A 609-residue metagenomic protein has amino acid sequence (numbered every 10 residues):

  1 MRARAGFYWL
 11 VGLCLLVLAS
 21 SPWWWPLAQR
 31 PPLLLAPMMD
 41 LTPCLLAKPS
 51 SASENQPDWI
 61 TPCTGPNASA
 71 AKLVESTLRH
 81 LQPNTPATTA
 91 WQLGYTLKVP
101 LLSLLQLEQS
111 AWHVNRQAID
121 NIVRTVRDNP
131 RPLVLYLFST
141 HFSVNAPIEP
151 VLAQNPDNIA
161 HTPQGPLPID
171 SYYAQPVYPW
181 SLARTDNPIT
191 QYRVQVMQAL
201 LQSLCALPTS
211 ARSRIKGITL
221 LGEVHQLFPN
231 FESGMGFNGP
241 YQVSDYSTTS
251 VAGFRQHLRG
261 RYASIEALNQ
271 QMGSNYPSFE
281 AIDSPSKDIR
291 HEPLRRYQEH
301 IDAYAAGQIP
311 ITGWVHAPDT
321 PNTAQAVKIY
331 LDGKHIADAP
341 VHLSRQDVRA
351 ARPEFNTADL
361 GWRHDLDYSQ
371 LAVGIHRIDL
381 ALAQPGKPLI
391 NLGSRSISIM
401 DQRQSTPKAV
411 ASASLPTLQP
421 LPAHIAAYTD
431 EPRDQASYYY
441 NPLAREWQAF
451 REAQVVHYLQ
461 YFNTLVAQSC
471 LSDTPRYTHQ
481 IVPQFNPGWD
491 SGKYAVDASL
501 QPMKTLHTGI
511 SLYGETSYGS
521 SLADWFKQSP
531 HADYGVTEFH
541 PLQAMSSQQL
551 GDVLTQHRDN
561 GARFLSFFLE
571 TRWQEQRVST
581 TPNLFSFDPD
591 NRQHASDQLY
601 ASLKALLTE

Functional and structural regions predicted by a protein language model:
Y8-P22: Hydrophobic membrane-insertion alpha-helices, especially the h-region of bacterial N-terminal signal peptides
W23-K98: Boundary/entry segment of secreted carbohydrate-active catalytic domains
Q56-A71, K98-V114, A174-V196, Y440-V456 (+2 more regions): The substrate-binding groove and active-site-proximal loops of carbohydrate-active enzymes, especially glycoside
A70-Y173, T185-Q195, L201-A206, Y458-S469: Aromatic-lined substrate-binding rim segments of carbohydrate-active enzymes
T77-W91, I119-P130, P208, A495-K504 (+2 more regions): Acidic (Asp/Glu)-rich catalytic clusters
P132-V144, G222-E223, V482, M503-E609: Substrate-binding cleft of secreted/luminal carbohydrate-active enzymes
N155-D338, V373-D379, A383-K387, N391-S469 (+1 more regions): Polysaccharide-binding and catalytic clefts of secreted carbohydrate-active enzymes
S344-L366: Aromatic sugar-binding surface patches on proteins that engage polysaccharides or sugar-phosphate polymers
